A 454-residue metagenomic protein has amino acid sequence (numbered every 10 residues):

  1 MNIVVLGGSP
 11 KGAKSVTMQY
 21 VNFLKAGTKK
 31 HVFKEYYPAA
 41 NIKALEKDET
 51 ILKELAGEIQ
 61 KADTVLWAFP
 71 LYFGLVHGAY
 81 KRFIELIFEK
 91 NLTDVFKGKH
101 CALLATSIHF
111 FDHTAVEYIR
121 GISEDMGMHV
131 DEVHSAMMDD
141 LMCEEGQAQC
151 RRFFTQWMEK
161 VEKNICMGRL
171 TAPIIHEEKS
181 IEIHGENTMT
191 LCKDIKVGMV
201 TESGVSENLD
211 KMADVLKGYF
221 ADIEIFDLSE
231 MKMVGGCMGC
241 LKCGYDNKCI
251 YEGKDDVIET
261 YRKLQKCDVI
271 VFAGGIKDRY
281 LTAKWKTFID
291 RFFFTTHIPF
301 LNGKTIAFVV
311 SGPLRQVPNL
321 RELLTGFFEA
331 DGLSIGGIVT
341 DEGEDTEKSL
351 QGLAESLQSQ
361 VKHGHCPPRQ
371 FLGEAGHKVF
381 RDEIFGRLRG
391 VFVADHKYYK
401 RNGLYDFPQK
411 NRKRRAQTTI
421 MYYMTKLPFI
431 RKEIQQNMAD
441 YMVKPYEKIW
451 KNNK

Functional and structural regions predicted by a protein language model:
M1-K90, R152-E159, R169-H297, S334-I335 (+2 more regions): N-terminal beta1-alpha1-beta2 submodule of the flavodoxin-like/Rossmannoid cofactor-binding fold
K14, V76, D112, L141-E144 (+2 more regions): Generic domain-boundary/flexible-linker signal
L92-D94: Conserved helix-turn-beta segment immediately C-terminal to the redox Cys motif in thioredoxin-like folds
K97-M138, N302-D341: Short, glycine-/small-residue-rich phosphate/pyrophosphate-handling segment
T106-H109, D139-E145, T201-S203: Flexible, glycine/proline-enriched loop segments at strand-loop-helix junctions that form or flank small-ligand binding
M126, K160, N164, Q360: Phosphate/oxyanion-binding loops and surfaces in catalytic or ligand/nucleic-acid-binding neighborhoods
V130-V133, M137-E145, V161-R169: Cap/lid and interdomain-hinge subdomains that line or gate substrate/regulatory clefts in soluble alpha/beta enzymes
G343-T346: Active-site-proximal C-terminal subdomain of hydrolase catalytic domains
